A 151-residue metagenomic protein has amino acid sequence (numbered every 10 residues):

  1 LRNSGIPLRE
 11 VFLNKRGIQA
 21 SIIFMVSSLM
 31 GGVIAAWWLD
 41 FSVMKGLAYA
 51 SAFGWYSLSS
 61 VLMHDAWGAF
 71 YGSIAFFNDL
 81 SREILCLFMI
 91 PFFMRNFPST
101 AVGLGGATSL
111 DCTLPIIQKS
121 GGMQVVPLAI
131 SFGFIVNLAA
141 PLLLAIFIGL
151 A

Functional and structural regions predicted by a protein language model:
L1-R2, V26-I34, A52-L58, L110: Hydrophobic, membrane-facing alpha-helical anchors
L1-V11, A35-A36, V61, I90-M94 (+1 more regions): C-terminal ends of transmembrane helices
I6-V33, G72-I84, L128-V136: Entry/N-cap segments of selected transmembrane alpha helices and their immediately preceding amphipathic helices
V33-Y49: Transmembrane alpha-helix/helix-exit interface in multi-pass inner-membrane proteins
L39-D40, W67, M94, I148: Short helix-capping/hinge motifs at transmembrane helix termini and TM-loop junctions
K45-L85, N96-S131: Alpha-helical membrane segments and immediately flanking helix-loop junctions that form or couple to the substrate/ion
P141-A151: Juxtamembrane boundary at the C-terminal end of a transmembrane helix
